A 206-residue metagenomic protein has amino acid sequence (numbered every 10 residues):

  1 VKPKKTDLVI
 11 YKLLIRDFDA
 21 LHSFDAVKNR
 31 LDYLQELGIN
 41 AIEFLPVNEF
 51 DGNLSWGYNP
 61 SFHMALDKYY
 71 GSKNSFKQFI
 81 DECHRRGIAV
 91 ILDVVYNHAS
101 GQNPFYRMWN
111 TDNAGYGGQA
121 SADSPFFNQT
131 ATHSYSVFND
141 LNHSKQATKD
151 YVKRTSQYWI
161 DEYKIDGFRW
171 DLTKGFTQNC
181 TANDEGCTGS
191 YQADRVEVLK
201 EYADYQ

Functional and structural regions predicted by a protein language model:
K4-K5, L14-K164, L172-V198, Y202-Y205: Substrate-binding/active-site clefts of carbohydrate-active enzymes
F168: Active-site capping/gating regions of soluble enzymes
